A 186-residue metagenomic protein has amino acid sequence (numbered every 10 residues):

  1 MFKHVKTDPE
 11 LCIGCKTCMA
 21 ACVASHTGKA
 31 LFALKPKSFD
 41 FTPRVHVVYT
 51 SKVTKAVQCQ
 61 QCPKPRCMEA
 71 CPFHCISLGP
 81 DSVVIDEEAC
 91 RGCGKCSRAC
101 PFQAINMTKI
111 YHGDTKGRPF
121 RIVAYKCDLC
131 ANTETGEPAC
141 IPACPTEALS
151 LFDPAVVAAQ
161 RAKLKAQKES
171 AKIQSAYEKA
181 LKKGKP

Functional and structural regions predicted by a protein language model:
M1, V53, S77-L78: Short glycine-enriched loop/turn motifs at secondary-structure junctions
M1-E10: N-terminal beta-strand motif that seeds the catalytic metal site of vicinal oxygen chelate
T7, I85-D86: Hydrophobic face of beta-strands forming the core of extended beta-sheets/solenoids, especially the left-handed
I13, M19-V23: N-terminal signal-anchor transmembrane alpha helix
T17-M19, S77, K95-S97: Short, flexible micro-motifs
G28-E69, E88-R91, K95-P186: Flanking helices and flexible, charged tails adjoining ferredoxin-like Fe-S electron-transfer domains in multi-subunit
S77-P80, V84-I85, R91-C93: Mid-length scaffold segments of soluble, non-membrane domains
